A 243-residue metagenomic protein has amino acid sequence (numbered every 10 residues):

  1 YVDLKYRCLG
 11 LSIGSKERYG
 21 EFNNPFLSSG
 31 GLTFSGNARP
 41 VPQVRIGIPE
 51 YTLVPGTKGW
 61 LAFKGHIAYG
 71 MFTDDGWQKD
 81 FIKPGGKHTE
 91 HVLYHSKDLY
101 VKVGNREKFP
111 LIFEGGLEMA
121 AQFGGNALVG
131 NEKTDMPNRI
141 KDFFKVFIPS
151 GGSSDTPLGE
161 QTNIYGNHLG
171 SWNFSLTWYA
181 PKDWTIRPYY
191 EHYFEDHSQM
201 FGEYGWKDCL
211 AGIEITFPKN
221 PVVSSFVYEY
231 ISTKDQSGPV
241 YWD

Functional and structural regions predicted by a protein language model:
Y1-A62: Well-ordered mid-protein domain cores that form the structural environment of catalytic cofactors
Y1-R7, S12-S15, V41-P49, K97-V103 (+3 more regions): Feature captures outer-membrane beta-barrel proteins of Gram-negative bacteria and organelles
L4, L11-E17, F63-M71, F113-A121 (+2 more regions): Transmembrane beta-barrel strands of outer-membrane/channel proteins
K5-G10, Y51-G65, K102-E114, Y179-T185 (+1 more regions): Short loop/turn motifs that connect adjacent beta-strands in outer-membrane beta-barrel proteins
G20-G30, A68-M71, W77-K83, G151-P157 (+1 more regions): Flexible, solvent-exposed coil segments and beta strand-coil junctions, predominantly the extracellular/periplasmic
S28-F34, I82-K87, G159-T162, S198-M200: Extracellular loop and loop/strand-boundary signature of outer-membrane beta-barrel proteins
N37-G47, H91-K97, H168-W172, G205-A211 (+1 more regions): Residues that define the transmembrane beta-barrel architecture of outer-membrane proteins
I112-G115, F123-W242: Long, internal scaffold/assembly segments composed of regular secondary structure
